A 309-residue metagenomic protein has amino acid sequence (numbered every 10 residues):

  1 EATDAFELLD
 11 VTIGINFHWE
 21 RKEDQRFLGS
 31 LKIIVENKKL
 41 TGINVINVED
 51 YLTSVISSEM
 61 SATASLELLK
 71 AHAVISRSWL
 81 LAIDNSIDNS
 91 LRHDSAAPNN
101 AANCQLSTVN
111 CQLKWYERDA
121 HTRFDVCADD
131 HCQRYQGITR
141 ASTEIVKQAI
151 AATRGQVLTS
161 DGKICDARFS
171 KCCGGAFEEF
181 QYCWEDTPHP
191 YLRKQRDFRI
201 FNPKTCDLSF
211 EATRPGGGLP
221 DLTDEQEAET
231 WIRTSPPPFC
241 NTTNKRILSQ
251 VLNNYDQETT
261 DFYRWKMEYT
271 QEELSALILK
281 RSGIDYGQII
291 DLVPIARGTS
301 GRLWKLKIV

Functional and structural regions predicted by a protein language model:
E1-V309: Conserved, single-site charged/polar hotspot
